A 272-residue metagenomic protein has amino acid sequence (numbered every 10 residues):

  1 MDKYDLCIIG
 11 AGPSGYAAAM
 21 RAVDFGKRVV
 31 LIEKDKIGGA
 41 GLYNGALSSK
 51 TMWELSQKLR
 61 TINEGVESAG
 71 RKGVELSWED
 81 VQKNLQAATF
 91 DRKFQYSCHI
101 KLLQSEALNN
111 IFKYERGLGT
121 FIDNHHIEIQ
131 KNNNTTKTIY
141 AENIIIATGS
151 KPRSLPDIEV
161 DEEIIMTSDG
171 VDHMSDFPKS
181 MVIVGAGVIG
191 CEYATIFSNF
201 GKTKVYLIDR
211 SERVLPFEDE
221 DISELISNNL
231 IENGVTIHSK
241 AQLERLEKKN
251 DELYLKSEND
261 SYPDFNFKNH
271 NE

Functional and structural regions predicted by a protein language model:
M1-G12, F177-G187: Beta1/beta-strand and adjacent pyrophosphate-binding region of the FAD-binding site in flavoprotein oxidoreductases
D2-Y4, R21-K27, I32-F177, S211-L215 (+5 more regions): Glycine-rich flavin
Y4-L31, G190-F200: N-terminal Rossmann-like FAD-binding beta1-loop-alpha1 element of flavoenzymes
G12, L118-T120, G187, A241-Q242: Conserved acidic residues
S175-R210, V214-E218: Rossmann-like NAD(P)H-binding beta-loop-alpha module
F265-E272: C-terminal catalytic lobe of FAD-dependent flavoproteins
